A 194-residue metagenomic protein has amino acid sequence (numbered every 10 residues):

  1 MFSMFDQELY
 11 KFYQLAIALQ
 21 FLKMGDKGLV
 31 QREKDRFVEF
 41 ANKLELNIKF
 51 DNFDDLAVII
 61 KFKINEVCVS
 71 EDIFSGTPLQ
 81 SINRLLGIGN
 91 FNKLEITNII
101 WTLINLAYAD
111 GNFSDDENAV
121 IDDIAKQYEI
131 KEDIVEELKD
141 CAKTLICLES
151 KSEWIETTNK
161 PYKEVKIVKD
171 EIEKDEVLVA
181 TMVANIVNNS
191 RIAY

Functional and structural regions predicted by a protein language model:
M1-A109, S114-Y194: Small-residue-enriched hydrophobic alpha-helices in membranes
